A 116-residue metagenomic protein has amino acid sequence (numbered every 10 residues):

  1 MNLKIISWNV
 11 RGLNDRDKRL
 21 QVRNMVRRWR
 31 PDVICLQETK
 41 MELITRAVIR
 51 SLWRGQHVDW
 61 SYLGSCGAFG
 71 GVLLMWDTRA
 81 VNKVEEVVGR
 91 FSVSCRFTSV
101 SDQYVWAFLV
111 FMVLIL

Functional and structural regions predicted by a protein language model:
M1-L116: Short phosphate/oxyanion-binding micro-motifs
